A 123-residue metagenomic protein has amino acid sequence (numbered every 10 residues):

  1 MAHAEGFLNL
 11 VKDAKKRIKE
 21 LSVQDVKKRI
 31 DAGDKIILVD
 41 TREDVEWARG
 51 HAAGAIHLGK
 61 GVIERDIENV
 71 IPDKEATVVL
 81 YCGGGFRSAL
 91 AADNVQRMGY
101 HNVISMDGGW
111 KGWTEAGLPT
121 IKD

Functional and structural regions predicted by a protein language model:
M1-I36, T41-T77, G83-D123: Rhodanese-like catalytic fold shared by cysteine-dependent sulfurtransferases and DSP/PTP-type phosphatases
